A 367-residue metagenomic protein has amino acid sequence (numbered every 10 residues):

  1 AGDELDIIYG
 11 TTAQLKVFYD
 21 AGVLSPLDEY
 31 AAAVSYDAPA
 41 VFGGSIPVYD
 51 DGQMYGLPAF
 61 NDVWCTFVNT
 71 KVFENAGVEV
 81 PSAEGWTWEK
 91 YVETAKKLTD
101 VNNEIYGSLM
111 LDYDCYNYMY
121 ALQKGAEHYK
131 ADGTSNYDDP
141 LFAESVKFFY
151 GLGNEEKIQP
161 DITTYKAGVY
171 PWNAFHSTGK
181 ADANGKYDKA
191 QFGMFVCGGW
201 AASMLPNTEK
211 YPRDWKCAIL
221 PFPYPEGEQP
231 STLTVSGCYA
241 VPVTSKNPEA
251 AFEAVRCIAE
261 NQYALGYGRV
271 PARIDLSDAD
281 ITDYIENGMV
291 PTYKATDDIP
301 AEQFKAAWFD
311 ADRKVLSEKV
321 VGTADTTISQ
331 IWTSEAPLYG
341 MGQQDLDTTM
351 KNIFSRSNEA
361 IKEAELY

Functional and structural regions predicted by a protein language model:
A1, N103, S108, A126-D214 (+3 more regions): Extracytoplasmic ligand-binding clamshell segments of periplasmic binding protein
A1-A40, E74-G77, K186-M194, E209-Y211: Extracytoplasmic "Venus flytrap"/periplasmic binding protein-like
D6-G10, G56-A59, C65-F67, G107-L109 (+3 more regions): Structural recognition of the beta-strand scaffold that forms the well-ordered cores of secreted hydrolase catalytic
G10-Q14, Y113, V196-L205, G237: Beta->alpha turn/N-cap motifs
T12, F60, S108-Y116, T164-K166 (+3 more regions): Short, solvent-exposed turn/loop segments enriched in Gly/Ser/Thr/Pro and often Arg
D28-D37, I46-C115, A126-K166, V241-E249 (+4 more regions): Helix-loop-helix "hinge/cap" segment bordering the ligand-binding cleft or interdomain interface
A76, T208-D280, S334: Extracytoplasmic/periplasmic substrate-recognition and gating elements
R269-S334, L338, E363: Long, aromatic- and glycine/proline-rich binding clefts that accommodate carbohydrate-like moieties
